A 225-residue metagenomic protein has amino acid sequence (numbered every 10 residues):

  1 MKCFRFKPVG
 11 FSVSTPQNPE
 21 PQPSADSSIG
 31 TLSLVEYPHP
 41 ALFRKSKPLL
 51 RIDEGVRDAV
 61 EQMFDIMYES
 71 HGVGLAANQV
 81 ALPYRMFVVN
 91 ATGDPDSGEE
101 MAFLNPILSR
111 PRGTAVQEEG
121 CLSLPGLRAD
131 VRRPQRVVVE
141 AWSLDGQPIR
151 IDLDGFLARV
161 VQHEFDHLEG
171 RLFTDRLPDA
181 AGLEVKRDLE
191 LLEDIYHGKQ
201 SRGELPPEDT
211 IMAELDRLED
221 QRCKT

Functional and structural regions predicted by a protein language model:
K2-Q162, H167-T225: Active-site rim/adjacent substrate-binding subdomains
